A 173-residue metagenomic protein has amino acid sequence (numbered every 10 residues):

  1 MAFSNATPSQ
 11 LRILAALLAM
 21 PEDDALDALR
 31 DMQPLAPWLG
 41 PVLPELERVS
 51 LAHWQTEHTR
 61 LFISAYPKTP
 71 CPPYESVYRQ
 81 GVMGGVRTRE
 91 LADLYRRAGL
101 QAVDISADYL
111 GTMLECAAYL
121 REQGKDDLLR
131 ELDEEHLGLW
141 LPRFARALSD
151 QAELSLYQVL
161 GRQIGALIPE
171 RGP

Functional and structural regions predicted by a protein language model:
M1-P173: Surface/interface-facing alpha-helical segments and adjacent flexible terminal/loop regions used for partner/assembly
